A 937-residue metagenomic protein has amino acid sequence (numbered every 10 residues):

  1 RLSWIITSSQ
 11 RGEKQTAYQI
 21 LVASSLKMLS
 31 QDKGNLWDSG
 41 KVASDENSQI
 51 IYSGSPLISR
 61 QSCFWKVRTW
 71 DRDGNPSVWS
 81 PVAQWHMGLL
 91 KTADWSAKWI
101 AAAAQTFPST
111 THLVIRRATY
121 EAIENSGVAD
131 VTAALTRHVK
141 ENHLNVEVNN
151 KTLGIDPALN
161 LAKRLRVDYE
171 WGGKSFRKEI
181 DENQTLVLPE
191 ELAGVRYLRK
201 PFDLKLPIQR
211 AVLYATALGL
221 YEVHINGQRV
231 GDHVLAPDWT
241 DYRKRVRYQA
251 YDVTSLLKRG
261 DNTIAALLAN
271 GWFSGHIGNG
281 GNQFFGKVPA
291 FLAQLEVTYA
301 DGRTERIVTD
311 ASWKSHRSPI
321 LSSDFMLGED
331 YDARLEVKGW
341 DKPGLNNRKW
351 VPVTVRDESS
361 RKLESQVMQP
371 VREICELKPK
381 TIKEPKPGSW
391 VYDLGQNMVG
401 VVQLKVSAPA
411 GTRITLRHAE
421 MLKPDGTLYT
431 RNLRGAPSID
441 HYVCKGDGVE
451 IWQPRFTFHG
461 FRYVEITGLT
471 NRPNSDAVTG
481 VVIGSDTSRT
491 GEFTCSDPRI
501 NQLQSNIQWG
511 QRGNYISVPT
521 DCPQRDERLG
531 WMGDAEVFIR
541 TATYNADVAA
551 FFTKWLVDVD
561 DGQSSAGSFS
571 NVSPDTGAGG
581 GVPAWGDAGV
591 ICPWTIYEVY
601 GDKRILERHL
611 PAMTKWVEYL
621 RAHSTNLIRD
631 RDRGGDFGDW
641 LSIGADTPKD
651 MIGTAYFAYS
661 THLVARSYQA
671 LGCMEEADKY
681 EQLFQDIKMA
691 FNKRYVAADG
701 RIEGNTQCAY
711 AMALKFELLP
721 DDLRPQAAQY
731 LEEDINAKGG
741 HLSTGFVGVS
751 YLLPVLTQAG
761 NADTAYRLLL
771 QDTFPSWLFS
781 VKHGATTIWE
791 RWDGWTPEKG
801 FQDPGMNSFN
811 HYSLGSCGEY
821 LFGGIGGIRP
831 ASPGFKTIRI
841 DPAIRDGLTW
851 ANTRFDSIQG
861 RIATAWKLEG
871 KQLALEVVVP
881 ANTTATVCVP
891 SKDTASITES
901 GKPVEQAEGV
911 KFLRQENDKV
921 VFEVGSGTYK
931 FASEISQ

Functional and structural regions predicted by a protein language model:
R1-S62, K66-T110, L192-R525, G533-D534 (+4 more regions): Extracellular/oxidizing-compartment recognition motifs
S109-L192: Extracellular, modular beta-sheet/disulfide-rich ectodomains of secreted and cell-surface proteins
G127-N142, A250-D261, R455-F458, G927: Short, surface-exposed tryptophan/glycine-enriched loops that mediate extracellular molecular recognition
A211-L220, I225-N226, Y251, V401-E420 (+7 more regions): Alpha-helical support elements that line or immediately flank enzyme active sites and cofactor-binding pockets
L220, A290, V308-R317, R472-N506 (+12 more regions): Active-site acid/base region of carbohydrate-active enzymes
I264, L268, Y331-D332, D526-E527 (+10 more regions): C-terminal capping/lid segments that line or modulate ligand- or cofactor-binding pockets
Q283, K287-Q294, R306-W340, G344 (+2 more regions): Non-catalytic C-terminal accessory modules of carbohydrate-active enzymes
